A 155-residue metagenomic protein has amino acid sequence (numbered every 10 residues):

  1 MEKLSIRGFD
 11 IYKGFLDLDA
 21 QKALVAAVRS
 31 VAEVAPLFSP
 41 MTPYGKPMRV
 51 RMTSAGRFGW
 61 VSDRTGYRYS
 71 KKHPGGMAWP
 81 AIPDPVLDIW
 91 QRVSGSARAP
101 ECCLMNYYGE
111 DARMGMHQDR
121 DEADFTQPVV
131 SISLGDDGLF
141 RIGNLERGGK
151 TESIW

Functional and structural regions predicted by a protein language model:
M1-W155: Non-heme Fe(II) oxygenase metal-center motifs and adjacent flexible, charged/small-residue loops
